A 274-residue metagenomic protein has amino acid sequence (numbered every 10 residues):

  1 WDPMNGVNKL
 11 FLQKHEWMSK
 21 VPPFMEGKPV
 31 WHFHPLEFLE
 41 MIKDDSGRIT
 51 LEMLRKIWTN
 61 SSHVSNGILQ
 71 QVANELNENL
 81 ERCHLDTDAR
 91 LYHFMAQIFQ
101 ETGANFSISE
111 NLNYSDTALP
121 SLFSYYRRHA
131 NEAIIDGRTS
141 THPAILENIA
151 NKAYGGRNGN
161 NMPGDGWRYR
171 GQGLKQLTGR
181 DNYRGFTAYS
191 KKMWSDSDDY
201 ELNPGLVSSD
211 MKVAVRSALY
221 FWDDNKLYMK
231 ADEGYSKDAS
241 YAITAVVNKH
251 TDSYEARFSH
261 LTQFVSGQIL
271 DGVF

Functional and structural regions predicted by a protein language model:
W1-G159, Y189-P204, D210, D223-F274: Cell-wall glycan-active module
V72, Y169-R170, N182, A214 (+1 more regions): Alpha-helical structural motif
E147, M162, W167-R170, V215 (+1 more regions): A generic structural signal for short, non-catalytic loop/turn and secondary-structure boundary residues
G164-S197: A structural motif
Q176, V207-S208: Short, surface-exposed loop/turn motifs that are enriched in glycine and acidic residues and include a nearby proline
M211-F221: Internal mixed-charge
